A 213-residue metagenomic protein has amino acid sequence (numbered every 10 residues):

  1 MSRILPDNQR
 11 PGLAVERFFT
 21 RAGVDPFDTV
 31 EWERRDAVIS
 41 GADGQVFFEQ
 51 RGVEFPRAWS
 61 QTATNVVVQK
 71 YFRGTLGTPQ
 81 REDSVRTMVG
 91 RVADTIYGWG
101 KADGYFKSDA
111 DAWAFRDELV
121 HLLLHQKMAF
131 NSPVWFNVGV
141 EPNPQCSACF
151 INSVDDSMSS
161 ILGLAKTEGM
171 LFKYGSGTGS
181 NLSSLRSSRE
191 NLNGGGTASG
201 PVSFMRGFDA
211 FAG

Functional and structural regions predicted by a protein language model:
M1-G213: Extended catalytic cores of very large enzyme megasubunits
